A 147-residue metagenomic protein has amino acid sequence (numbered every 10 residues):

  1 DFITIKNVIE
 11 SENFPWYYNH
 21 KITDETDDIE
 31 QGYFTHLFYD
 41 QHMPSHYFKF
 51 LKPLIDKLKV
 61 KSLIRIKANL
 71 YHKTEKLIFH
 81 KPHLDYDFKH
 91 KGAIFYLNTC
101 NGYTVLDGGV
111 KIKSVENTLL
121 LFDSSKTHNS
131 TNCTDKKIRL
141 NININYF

Functional and structural regions predicted by a protein language model:
D1-K61, T74-K76: Non-heme Fe(II)/2-oxoglutarate
Y17, V105-D107, I144-F147: Double-stranded beta-helix
L58-I64, H83-L84: Active-site region of the double-stranded beta-helix
L70-H72, L97, Y146: Short beta-strand segments enriched in hydrophobic/aromatic residues within well-folded beta-rich domains
K73, I112-N129: Conserved metal-binding segment of the jelly-roll/cupin
K76-K81, F88-H90, Y96-V115: A short beta-strand-loop-beta hairpin characteristic of the jelly-roll/cupin
K81-H83, T127-D135: Short beta-strand His + acidic residue motifs that chelate non-heme Fe in jelly-roll/DSBH and cupin folds
A93-F95, K136-F147: A short hydrophobic beta-strand segment most commonly corresponding to one strand of the jelly-roll/cupin
